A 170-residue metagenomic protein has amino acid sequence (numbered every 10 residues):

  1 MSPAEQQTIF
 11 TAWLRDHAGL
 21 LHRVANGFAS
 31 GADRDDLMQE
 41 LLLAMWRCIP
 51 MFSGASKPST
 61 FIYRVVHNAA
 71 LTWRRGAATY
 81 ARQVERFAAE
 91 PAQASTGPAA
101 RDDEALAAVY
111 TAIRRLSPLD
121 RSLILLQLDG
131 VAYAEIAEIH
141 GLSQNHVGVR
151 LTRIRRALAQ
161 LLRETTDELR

Functional and structural regions predicted by a protein language model:
M1-A4, T8, R82, A88-R114: Acidic, proline/glycine-rich intrinsically disordered inter-domain spacer in sigma factors
M1-R23, A32-D35: A short, charge-rich alpha-helical start-of-domain segment used by transcription regulators
P3-A4, G31, L42-K57, G76-A78: Sigma70-family region 2
D36-L43, R47, S56-N68: Structural recognition of an alpha-helix C-terminal capping motif at a helix-to-coil junction
M51, R64-E85, D102: Arg/Lys-rich amphipathic alpha helix in sigma70-family domain 2
H67, H140-T165: DNA-recognition helix of helix-turn-helix
R114, P118, D129-H146, Q160: Helix-turn-helix DNA-binding module
L123-I124: A short pre-motif secondary-structure segment
